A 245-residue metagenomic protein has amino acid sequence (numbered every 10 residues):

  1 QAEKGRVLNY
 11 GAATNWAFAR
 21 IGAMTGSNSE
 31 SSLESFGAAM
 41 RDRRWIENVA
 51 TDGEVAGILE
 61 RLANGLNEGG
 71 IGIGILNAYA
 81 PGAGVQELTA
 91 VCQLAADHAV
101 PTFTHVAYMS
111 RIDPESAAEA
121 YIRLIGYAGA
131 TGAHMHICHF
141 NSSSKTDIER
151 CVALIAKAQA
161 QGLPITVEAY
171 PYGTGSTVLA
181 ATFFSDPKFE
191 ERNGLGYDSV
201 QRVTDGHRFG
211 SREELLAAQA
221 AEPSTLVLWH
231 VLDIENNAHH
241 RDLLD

Functional and structural regions predicted by a protein language model:
Q1, G5: Metal-associated gating/positioning segment near the N- to mid-region
R6-P81, V85, I125-G129, A133-D245: Active-site neighborhoods of metal-dependent hydrolases
T89-H136: Extended hydrophobic/aromatic segments used for targeting, binding, or gating
